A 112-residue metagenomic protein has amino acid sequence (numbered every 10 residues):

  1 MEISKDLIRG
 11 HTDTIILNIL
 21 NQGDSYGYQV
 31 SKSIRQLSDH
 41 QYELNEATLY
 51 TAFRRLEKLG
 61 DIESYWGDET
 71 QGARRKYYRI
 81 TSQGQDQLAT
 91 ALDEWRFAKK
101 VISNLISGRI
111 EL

Functional and structural regions predicted by a protein language model:
M1-I8, A91: Intrinsically disordered, low-complexity serine/threonine- and proline-rich regulatory segments
D6-T48: N-terminal helix-turn-helix DNA-binding core of bacterial DNA-binding proteins
F53-R54: Short, hydrophobic-biased segments on the C-terminal half of alpha helices that form "recognition helices"
G60: Glycine-centered, phosphate/nucleic-acid-interacting loop/turn motifs that mediate DNA/RNA or nucleotide
S64: Short beta-strand "wing" residues that participate in macromolecule-binding interfaces
T70, R74-L92: Basic, amphipathic "hinge/linker" alpha-helix immediately C-terminal to the N-terminal HTH DNA-binding motif
D86-L112: Amphipathic alpha-helical dimerization/coiled-coil segments that flank or bridge DNA-binding/regulatory modules
